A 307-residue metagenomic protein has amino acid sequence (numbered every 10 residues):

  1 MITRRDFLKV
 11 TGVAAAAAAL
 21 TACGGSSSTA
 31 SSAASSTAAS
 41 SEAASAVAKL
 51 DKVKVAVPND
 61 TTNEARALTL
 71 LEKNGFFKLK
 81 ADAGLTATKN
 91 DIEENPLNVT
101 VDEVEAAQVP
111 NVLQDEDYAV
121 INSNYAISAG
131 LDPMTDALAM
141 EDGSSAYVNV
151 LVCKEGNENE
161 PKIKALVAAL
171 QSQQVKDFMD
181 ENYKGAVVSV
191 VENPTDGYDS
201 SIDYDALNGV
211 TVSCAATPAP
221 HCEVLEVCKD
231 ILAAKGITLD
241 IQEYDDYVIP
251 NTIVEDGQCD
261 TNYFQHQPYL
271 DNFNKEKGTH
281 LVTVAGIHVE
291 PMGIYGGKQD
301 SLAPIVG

Functional and structural regions predicted by a protein language model:
M1-A18: N-terminal secretory signal peptides and thylakoid transit peptides that target proteins across membranes
C23-A38: Bacterial lipoprotein signal-peptidase II cleavage site
A38-A39, A43, D115, S128-M140 (+1 more regions): Ligand-binding "clamshell"
A44-L70, N74, K164, S172-D177 (+1 more regions): A conserved helix-loop-strand patch within extracytoplasmic ligand-binding domains of the periplasmic binding
D51-A56, L207-A219, I237-E243: Short, well-ordered beta-strand elements
R66, A81-A87, K164-D203: Ligand-binding clefts/hinges and TM-proximal coupling segments of bilobed small-molecule sensing domains
A83-N111, I241-T252: Short helix-initiation/N-cap motifs at beta->coil->alpha
I127-N159, V191-D199, V284-G296: Periplasmic-binding protein-like
